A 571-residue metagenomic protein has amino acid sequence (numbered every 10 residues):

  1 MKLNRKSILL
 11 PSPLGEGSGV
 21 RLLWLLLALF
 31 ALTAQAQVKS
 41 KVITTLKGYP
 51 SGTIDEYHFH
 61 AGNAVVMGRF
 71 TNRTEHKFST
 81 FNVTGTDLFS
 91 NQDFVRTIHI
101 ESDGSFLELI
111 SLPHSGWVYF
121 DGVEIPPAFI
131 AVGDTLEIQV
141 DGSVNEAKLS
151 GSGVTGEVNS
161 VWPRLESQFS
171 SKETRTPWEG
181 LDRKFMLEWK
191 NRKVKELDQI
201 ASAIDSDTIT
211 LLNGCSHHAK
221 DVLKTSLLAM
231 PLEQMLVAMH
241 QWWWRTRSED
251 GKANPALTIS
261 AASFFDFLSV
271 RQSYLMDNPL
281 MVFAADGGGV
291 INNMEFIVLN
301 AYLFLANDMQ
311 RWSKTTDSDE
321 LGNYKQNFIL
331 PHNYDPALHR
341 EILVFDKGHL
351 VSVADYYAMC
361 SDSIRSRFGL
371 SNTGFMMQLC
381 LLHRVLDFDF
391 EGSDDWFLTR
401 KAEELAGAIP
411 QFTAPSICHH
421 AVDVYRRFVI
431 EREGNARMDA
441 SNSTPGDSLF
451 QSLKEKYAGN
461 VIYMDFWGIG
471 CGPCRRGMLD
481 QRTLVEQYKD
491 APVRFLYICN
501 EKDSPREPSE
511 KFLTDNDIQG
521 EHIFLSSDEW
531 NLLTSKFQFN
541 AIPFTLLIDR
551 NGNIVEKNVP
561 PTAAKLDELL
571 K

Functional and structural regions predicted by a protein language model:
G15-G17: Glycine-biased, low-complexity coil/linker segments
L23-A31: Bacterial N-terminal signal peptides
V38-H218: A non-transmembrane, solvent-exposed segment enriched in polar/low-complexity residues
V144-G459: Oxidative protein folding and maturation machinery
V353-A354, E510-R550: Short, internal strand/loop/helix patches that form the active-site neighborhood or redox-interaction surface
N460-I462, F466-G470, K502, A541: Short pre-active-site segment immediately N-terminal to redox-active cysteine/selenocysteine motifs in thiol-based
F466-T483, N500: Conserved redox-active cysteine motifs that mediate thiol-disulfide chemistry, especially di-cysteine Cys-X(1-2)-Cys
N540-F544, R550-K571: Non-catalytic, surface beta->alpha helical segment in thiol-disulfide oxidoreductase systems
